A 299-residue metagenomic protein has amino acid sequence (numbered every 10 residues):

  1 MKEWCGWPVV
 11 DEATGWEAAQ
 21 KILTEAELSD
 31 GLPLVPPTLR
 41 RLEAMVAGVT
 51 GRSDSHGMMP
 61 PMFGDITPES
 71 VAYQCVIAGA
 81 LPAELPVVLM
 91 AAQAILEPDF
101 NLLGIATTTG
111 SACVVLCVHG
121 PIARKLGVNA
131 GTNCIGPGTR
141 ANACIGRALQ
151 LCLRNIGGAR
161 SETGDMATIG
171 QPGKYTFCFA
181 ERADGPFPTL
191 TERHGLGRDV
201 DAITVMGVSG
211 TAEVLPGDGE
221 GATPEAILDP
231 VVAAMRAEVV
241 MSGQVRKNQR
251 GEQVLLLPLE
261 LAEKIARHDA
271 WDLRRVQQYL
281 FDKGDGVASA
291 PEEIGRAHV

Functional and structural regions predicted by a protein language model:
W7-A72, I77: Hydrophobic, conserved cores of late-appearing folded domains
L34, G51-P188: Catalytic cofactor-binding cores of redox enzymes
A167-V287: A contiguous, surface-oriented mixed alpha/beta subdomain in the mid-to-C-terminal portion of proteins that forms
P291-E293: Short, His- and charge-rich active-site/binding loops that engage polyanionic ligands
A297-V299: Conserved small/polar residues in nucleotide/adenosyl-binding loops
